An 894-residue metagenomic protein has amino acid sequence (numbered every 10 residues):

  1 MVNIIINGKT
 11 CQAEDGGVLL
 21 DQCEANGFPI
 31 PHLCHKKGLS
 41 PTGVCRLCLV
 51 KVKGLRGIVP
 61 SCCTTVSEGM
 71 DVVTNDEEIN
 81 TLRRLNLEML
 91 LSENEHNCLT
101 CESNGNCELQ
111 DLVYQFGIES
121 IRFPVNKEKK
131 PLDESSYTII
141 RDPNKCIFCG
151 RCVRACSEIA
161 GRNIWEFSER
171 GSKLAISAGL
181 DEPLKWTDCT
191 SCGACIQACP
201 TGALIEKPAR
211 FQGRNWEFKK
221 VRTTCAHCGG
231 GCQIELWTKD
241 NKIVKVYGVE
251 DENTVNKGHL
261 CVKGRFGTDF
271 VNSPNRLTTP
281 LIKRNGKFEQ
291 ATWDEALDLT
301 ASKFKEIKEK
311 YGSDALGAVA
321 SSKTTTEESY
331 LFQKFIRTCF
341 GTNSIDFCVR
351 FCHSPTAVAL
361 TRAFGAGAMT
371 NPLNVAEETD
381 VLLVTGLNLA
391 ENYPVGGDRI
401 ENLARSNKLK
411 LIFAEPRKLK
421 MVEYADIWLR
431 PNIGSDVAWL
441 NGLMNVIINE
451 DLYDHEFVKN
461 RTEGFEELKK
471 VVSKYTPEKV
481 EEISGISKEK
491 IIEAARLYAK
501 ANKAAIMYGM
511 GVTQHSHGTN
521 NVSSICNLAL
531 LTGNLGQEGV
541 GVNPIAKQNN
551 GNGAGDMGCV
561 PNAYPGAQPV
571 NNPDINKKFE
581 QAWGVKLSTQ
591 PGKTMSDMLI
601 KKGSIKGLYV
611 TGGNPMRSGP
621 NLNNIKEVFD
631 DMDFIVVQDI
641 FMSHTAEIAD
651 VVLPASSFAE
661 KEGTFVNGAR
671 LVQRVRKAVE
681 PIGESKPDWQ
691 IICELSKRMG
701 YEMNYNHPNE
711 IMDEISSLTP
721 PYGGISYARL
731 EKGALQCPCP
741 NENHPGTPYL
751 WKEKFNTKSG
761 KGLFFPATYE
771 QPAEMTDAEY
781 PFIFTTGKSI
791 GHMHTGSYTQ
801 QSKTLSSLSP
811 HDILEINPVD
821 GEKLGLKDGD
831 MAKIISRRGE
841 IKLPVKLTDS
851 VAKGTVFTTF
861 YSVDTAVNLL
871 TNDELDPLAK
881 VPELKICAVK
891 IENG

Functional and structural regions predicted by a protein language model:
M1-G16, E24, V52-L55, G69-N94 (+6 more regions): N-terminal export/assembly segments and adjacent metallocofactor-ligating motifs of anaerobic energy-metabolism
I5, E68-V73, D181, E423-P431 (+4 more regions): Short beta-alpha connecting loops at secondary-structure transitions that line or flank enzyme active sites
C11-E68, T81-L82: N-terminal cofactor/phosphate-binding cores enriched in small/glycine residues, especially glycine-rich loops such as
H96-V125, K283-Q290, L452-K488, G566 (+6 more regions): N-terminal leader/propeptide and maturation segments of large enzyme subunits in energy/redox metabolism and hydrolases
L204-R210, W237, I243-K245, S344-I345 (+12 more regions): Acidic/polar loop patches that form or flank catalytic/metal-binding clefts of enzymes that bind anionic ligands
Y330-L403, N407-A414, M421, V437-N441 (+4 more regions): Extended redox/cofactor-interaction regions of prokaryotic respiratory oxidoreductases
L373, E660-P681, I691-G700: Glycine/threonine-rich phosphate-binding loop and adjacent beta-strand/alpha-helix elements that clamp
P681-Q736, T795, T799-E815, V819-G894: Long, contiguous, secondary-structure-rich segments that constitute the structural scaffold of globular domains
